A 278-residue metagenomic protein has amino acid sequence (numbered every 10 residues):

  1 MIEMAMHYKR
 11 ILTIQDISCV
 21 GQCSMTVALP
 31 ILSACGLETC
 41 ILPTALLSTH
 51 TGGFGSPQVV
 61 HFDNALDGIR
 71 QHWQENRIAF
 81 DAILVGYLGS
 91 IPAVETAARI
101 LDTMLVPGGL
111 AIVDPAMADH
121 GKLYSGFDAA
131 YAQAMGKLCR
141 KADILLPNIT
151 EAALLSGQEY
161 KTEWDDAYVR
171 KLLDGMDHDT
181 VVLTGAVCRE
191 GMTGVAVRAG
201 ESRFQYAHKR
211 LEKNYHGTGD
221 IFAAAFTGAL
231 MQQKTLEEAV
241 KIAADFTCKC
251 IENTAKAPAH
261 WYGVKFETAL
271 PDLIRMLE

Functional and structural regions predicted by a protein language model:
I2-V113, M117-K122, P271-R275: Conserved N-terminal subdomain of the carbohydrate kinase-like
I14, C35, W73-N76, T103-M104 (+7 more regions): Change "in soluble alpha/beta enzymes" to "in soluble alpha/beta proteins
S18, A45-L47, G89, M117-D119 (+4 more regions): Glycine-rich beta-alpha junction loops
C19-V20, R203-G217: Short pre-catalytic strand/loop immediately N-terminal to key active-site residues, enriched for Gly-Thr
S125-F204, E237: Conserved phosphate/ATP/ADP-binding segment of small-molecule kinases
A153-L154, K213-L236, V240: Short, small-residue alpha-helix embedded
E237-E278: Charged C-terminal helix
